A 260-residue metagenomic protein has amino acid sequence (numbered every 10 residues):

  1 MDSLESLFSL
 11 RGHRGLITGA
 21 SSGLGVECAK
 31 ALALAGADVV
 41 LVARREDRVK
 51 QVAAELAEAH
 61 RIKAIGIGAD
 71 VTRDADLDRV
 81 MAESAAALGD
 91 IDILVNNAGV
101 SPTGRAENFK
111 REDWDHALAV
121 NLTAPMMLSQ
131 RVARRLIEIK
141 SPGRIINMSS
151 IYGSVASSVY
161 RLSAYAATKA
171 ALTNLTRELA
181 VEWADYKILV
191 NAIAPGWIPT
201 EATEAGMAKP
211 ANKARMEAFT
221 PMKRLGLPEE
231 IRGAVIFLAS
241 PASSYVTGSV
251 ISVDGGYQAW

Functional and structural regions predicted by a protein language model:
D2-L7, I236, T247-W260: Short C-terminal tail/terminal secondary-structure segment of NAD(P)H-dependent dehydrogenase/reductase domains
S21-G23: Conserved glycine-rich cofactor-binding loop
V95, A184, L189, V246-G248: Short, small/polar-rich loop/turn modules that mediate ligand/substrate recognition or access, typified
R105-A106, K110-L118, M216: Substrate-binding pocket helix/loop in short-chain dehydrogenase/reductase
S129, T168, T176: Active-site helix of classical SDR
R134, V181-D185, S244: Alpha-helical segment proximal to the catalytic Tyr-Lys
S150: Residue(s) in the substrate-gating loop at a strand-loop-helix junction that position the organic substrate next
